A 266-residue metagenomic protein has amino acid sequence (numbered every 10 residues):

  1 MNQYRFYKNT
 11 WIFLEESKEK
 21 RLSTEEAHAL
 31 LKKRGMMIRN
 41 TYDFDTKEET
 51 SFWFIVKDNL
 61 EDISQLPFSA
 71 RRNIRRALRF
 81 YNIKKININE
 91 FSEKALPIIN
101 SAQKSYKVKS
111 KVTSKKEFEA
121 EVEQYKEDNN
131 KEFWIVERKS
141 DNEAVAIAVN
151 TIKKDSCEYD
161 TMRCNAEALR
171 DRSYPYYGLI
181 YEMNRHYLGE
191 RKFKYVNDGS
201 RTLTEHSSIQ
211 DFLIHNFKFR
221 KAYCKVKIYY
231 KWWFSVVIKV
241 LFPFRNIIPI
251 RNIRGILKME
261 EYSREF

Functional and structural regions predicted by a protein language model:
M1-D43: N-terminal accessory interaction module
M1-K8, D43-I63, E190-F266: Active-site/acyl-donor-binding loops of N-acyltransferases
N2-Y7, T41-T46, N59-D171, Y187: A conserved beta-strand-loop-helix scaffold within acyl/acetyltransferase catalytic domains
E19-R21, F91, S200-H206: Acidic-and-aromatic substrate-binding clefts and catalytic sites of carbohydrate-active enzymes
K20-A27, K115-E121, Y176-E182: Well-ordered, non-membrane alpha-helical segments in soluble/globular domains
H28-K32, K126, L188, I214: N-terminal cationic-hydrophobic initiation segments that often serve targeting/anchoring roles
N130-V236: Aromatic (often tryptophan-rich) hydrophobic motifs at membrane interfaces
